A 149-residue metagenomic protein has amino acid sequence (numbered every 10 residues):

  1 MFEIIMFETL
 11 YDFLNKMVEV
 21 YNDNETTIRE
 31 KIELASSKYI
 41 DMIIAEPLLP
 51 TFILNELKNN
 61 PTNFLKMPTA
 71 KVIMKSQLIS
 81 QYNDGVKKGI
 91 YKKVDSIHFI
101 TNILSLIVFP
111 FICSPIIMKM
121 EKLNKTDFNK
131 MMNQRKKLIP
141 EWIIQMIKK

Functional and structural regions predicted by a protein language model:
M1-D23, E30, L34-K38, T69-S76: Alpha-helical structural segments
E3, F7, D41, T51 (+3 more regions): Generic alpha-helical structural context detector
T9-K16, V20, E46, P50 (+3 more regions): A short secondary-structure junction motif
Y11-K16, P61-V72, L104-S105, L138: A broad, low-specificity signal for short, low-complexity segments enriched in glycine/proline and polar/charged
E19-L49, K88, K93-I103, K149: Hydrophobic alpha-helical connector segments
N24, I28-K31, K66, A70 (+3 more regions): Conserved acidic
K38, A45, S76-K88, K92 (+1 more regions): C-terminal peripheral helix-coil segments that are non-catalytic and often amphipathic
D41-Q77, N83, H98, K125-K130: Short secondary-structure transition hinges
